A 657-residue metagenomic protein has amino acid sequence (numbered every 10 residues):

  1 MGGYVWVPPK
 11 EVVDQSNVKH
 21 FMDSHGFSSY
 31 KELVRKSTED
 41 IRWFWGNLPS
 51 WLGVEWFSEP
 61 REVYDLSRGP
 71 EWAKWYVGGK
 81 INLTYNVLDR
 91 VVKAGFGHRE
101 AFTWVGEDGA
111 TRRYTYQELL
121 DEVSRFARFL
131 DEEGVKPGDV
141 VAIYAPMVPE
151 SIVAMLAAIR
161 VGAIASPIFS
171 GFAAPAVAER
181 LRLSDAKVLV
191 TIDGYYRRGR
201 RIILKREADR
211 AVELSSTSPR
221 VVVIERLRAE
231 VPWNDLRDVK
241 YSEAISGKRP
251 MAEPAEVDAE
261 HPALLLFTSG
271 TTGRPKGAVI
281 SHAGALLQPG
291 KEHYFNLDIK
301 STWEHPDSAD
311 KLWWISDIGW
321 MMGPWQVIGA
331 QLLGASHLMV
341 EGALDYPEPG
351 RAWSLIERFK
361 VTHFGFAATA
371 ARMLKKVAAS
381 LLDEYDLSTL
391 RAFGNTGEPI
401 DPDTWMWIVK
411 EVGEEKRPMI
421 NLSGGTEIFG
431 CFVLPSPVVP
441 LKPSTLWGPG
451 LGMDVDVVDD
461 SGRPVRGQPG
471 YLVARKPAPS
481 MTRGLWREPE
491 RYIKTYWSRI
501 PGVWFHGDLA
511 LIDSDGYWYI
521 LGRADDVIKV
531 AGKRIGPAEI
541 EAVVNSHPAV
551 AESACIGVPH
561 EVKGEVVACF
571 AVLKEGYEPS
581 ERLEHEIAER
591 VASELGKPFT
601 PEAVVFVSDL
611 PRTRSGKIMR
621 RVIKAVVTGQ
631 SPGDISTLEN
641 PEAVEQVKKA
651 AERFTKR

Functional and structural regions predicted by a protein language model:
M1-Y114, E118-D121, R125-R128, V212-T217 (+3 more regions): N-lobe entry segment of adenylate-forming
E32-K36, T84-Y85, H98-L156, A173-A178 (+2 more regions): Conserved AMP-binding/adenylate-forming core of the ANL superfamily
H98-E100, V221-V223, A229, N234-F267 (+4 more regions): Conserved pre-ATP/AMP-binding loop-to-beta segment of ANL
I143, I168-G194, A208, E357 (+9 more regions): AMP-binding/adenylate-forming catalytic core of the ANL superfamily
P146, V188-E207, R228, G342-L344 (+3 more regions): Adenylate-forming
R160-E243: Structural core segment of the AMP-binding/adenylate-forming
L286-K311, G319-H363, K376-V377: Conserved AMP-binding/adenylation subdomain of ANL enzymes
R391-F393, P399-Y517, R523-V527, I540: Conserved AMP-binding/adenylate-forming
